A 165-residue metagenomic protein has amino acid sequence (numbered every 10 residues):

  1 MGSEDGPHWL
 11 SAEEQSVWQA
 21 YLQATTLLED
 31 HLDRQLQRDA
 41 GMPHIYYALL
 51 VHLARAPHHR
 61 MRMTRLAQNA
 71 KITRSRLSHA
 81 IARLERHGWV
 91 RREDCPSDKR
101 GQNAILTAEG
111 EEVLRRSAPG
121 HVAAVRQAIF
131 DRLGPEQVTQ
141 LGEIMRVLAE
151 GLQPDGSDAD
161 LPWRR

Functional and structural regions predicted by a protein language model:
M1-A12, P135-R165: C-terminal regulatory/oligomerization modules of transcriptional regulators
M1-A40, R165: N-terminal leader segment of winged-helix/HTH proteins
S3-G6, A82-Q140: Charged, amphipathic alpha-helical coiled-coil/dimerization segments
Q19, V51, R115, G142: A cross-family signal for key residues in well-ordered alpha-helices that form functional helical elements
L28, L32, A70, V113 (+2 more regions): Alpha-helical linker/hinge and terminal dimerization helices associated with HTH transcriptional regulators
D30-T73, D160: N-terminal helix-turn-helix DNA-binding core of bacterial DNA-binding proteins
D39, R86-W89, G151: Residue cluster at the C-terminal edge of the helix-turn-helix DNA-binding motif
R76, A80-R83, I144: Residues within the DNA-recognition helix of helix-turn-helix
